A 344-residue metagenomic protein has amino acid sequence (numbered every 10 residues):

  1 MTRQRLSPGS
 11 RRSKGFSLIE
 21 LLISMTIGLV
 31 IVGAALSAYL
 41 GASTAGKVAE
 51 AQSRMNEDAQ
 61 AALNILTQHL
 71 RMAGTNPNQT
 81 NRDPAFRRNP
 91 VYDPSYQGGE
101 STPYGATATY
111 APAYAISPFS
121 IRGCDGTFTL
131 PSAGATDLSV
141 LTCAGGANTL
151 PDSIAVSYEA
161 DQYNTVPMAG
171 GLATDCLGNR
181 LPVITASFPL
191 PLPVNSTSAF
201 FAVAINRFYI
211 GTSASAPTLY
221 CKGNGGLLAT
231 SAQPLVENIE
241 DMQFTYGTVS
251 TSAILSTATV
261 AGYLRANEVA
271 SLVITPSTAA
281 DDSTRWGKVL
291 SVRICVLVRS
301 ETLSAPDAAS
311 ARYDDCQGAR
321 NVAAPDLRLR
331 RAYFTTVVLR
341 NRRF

Functional and structural regions predicted by a protein language model:
M1, P8-R11, T102, T127: Intrinsically disordered, low-complexity segments enriched in polar/charged small residues
M1, R343-F344: Short, intrinsically disordered, low-complexity terminal/loop segments
T2-L6, R207-I210: Short, charge-rich amphipathic segments
R3-R5, G9-A73: Aliphatic-rich helix starts adjacent to a transmembrane/signal segment
K14, G287-L290: Residue-level preference for short coil/turn positions at secondary-structure junctions
A62-K288, C295, E301-L329, F344: N-terminal pilin/flagellin-like segments and related low-complexity appendage regions
V338-R342: Acidic, serine/threonine- and proline-rich intrinsically disordered appendage/tail regions
